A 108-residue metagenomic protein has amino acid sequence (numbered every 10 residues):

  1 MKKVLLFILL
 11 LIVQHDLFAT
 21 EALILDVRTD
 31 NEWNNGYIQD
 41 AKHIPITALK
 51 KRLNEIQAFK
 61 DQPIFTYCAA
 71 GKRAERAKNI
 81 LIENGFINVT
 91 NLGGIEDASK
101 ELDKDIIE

Functional and structural regions predicted by a protein language model:
V4-V13: Sec-dependent N-terminal signal peptides
I12-E21: Bacterial Sec-dependent signal peptides at the C-terminal "C-region" and cleavage site
Q14, V27-E32: Short, polar loop motifs at secondary-structure junctions
T20-A22, D30-Q62, K72-E108: Rhodanese-like catalytic fold shared by cysteine-dependent sulfurtransferases and DSP/PTP-type phosphatases
Y67-C68: Metallo-beta-lactamase
